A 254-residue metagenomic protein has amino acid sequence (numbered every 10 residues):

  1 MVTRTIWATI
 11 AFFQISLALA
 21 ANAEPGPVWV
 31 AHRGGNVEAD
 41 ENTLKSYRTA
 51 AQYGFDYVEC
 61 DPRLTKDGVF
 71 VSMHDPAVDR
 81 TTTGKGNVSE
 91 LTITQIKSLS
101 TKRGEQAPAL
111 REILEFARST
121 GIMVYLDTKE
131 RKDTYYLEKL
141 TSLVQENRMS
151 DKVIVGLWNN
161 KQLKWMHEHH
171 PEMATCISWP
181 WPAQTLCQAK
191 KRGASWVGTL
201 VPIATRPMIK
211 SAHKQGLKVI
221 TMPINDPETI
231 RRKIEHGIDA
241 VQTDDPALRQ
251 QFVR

Functional and structural regions predicted by a protein language model:
M1-T9: Bacterial N-terminal signal peptides that target proteins for export
W7, L19-R254: Phosphate-group recognition and catalysis centered on beta-loop-alpha active-site segments
T9-I15: Hydrophobic helical h-region of N-terminal Sec-dependent signal peptides in bacterial secretory/periplasmic proteins
